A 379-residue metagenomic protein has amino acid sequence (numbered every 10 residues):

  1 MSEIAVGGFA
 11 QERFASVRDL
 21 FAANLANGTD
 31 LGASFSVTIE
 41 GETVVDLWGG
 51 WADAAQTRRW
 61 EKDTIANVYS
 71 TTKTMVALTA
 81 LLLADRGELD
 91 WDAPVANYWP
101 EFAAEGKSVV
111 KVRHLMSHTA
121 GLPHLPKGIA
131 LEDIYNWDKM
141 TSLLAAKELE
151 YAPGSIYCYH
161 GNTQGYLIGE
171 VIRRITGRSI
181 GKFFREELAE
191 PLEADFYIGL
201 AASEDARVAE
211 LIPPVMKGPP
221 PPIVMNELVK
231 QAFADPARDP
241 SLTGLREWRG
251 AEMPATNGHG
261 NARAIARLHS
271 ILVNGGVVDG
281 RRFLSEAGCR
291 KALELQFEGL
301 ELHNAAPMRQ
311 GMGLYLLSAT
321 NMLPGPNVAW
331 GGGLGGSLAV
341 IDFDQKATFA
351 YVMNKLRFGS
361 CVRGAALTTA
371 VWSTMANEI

Functional and structural regions predicted by a protein language model:
A5-V68, D90, A146: Short, conserved catalytic-motif segment at the N-terminal edge
E12, L47, A130-A152, R178-D195 (+1 more regions): Short, charged, amphipathic alpha-helices and their helix-cap/turn boundaries
R18-A22, G41, I65-A93, I168-R173 (+2 more regions): Active-site SXXK
E61-D63, K147-G154, Q164-Y166, L245-P254: Flexible glycine/proline-enriched surface loops and loop-helix/loop-strand junctions
K62, N67-T71, D85-K127, A145-A146 (+2 more regions): Active-site helix/loop module of the DD-peptidase/beta-lactamase fold, centered on the serine-lysine SxxK catalytic
H118, Q164-V171, E252, T256-V278 (+1 more regions): Active-site-proximal alpha-helical segments within enzyme catalytic domains
A209-T256, G260-A262, R290-Q345, E378-I379: Active-site Gly/Thr loop motif
M253, N274, L293-L300, G359-I379: Short, gly/Ser/Thr-rich active-site loops of penicillin-recognizing serine hydrolases
